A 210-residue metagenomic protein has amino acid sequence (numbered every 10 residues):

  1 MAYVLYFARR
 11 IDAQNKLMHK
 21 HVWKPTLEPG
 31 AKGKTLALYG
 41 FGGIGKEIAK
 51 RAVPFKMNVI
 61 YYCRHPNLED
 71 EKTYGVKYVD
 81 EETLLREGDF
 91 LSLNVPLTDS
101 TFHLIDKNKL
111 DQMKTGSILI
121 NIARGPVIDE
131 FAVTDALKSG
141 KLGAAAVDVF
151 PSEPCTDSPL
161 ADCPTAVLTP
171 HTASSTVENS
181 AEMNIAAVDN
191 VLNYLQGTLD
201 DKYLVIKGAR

Functional and structural regions predicted by a protein language model:
M1-T35, E47-K50, K202: Phosphate-binding beta-alpha-beta segment of Rossmann-like dinucleotide-binding domains, i.e., the NAD(P)
E28-K32, V53, D111-Q112, L160: Short, flexible hinge/linker loops that cap or flank conserved catalytic cores
F41-G42: Glycine-rich Rossmann-fold phosphate-binding loop(s) that bind the pyrophosphate of adenine dinucleotide cofactors
A49, M57-N58: Residues at the starts of beta-strands that form the adenosine-phosphate
F55, Y74, D162-P164: Short, structured coil segments at secondary-structure junctions
H65-P159: Rossmann-like adenosine-cofactor binding region
G116, I122-R210: Rossmann-like dinucleotide-binding domain for NAD(H)/NADP(H)
